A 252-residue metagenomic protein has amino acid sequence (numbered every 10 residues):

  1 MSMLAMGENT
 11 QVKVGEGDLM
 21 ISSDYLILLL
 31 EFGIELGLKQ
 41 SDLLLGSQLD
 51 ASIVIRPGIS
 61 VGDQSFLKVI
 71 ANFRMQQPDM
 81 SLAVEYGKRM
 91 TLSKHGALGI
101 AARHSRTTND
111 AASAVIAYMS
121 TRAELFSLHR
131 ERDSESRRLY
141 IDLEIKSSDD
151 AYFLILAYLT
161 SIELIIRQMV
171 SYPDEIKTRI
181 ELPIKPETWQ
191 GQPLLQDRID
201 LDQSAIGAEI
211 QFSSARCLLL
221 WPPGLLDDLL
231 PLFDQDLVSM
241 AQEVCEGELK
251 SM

Functional and structural regions predicted by a protein language model:
M1-L139: N-terminal low-complexity or simple alpha-helical regulatory segments that function as activation/interaction modules
V14-S23, Q40-D42, R122-L156, L164-Q192: Conserved binding/catalytic microenvironments
A51-P57, S93-A97, E181-I199: Short, mixed-charge aromatic SLiMs
I70, L159-I166, C245: Hydrophobic alpha-helical core bundles mediating ligand binding, dimerization, or RNAP-core interactions
G96-A101, E144-K146, L226-D227, E246-G247: Short hinge/gating elements
A151-I155, L159, D234, V238: Short, charged, low-complexity patches
L195-M252: Extended mid-to-C-terminal alpha-helical interaction segments
